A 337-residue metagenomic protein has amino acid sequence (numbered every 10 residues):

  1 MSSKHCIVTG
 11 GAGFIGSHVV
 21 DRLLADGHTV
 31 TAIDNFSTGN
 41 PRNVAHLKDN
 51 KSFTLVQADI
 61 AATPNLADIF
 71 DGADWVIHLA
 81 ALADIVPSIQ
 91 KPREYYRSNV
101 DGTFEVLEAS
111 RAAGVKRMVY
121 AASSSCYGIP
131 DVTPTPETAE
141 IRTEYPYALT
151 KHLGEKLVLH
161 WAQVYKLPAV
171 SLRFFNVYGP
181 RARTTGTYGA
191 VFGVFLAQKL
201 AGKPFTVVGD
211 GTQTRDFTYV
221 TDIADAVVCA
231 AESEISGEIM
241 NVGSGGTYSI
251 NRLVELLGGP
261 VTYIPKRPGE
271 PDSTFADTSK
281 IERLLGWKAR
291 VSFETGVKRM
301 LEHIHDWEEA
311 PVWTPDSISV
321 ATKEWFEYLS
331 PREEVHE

Functional and structural regions predicted by a protein language model:
M1-V177, T221, H303, W307 (+4 more regions): N-terminal Rossmann-like NAD(P)+-binding domain of SDR-like oxidoreductases, especially those catalyzing
T9, V177-R181, V207-F217, M240-Y248 (+3 more regions): Glycine-rich Rossmann NAD(P)(H)-binding loop
V19, V227-A231, L257, V297-I304: Hydrophobic "lid"/C-terminal helical patch of Rossmann-like NAD(P)-dependent dehydrogenase/epimerase domains
T38-N40, I250, P265-K280, S317-V320 (+1 more regions): Active-site loop of classical SDR/Rossmann-like NAD(P)-dependent oxidoreductases, centered on the catalytic Tyr-X3-Lys
H152, V177-G193, A201-K203, V208 (+4 more regions): Glycine/proline-rich active-site loop of Rossmann-fold NAD(P)-dependent oxidoreductases
V220, R252, R267-K288, K298-R299 (+2 more regions): Conserved C-terminal active-site "lid" loop/helix of NAD(P)H-dependent oxidoreductases that clamps the redox cofactor
I223, V227, V242, L253 (+2 more regions): Non-catalytic, hydrophobic alpha-helical segments
S233-P268, D277-T278: Mid/C-terminal beta-alpha module of Rossmann-like enzyme folds, strongest in SDR-family dehydrogenases/epimerases
